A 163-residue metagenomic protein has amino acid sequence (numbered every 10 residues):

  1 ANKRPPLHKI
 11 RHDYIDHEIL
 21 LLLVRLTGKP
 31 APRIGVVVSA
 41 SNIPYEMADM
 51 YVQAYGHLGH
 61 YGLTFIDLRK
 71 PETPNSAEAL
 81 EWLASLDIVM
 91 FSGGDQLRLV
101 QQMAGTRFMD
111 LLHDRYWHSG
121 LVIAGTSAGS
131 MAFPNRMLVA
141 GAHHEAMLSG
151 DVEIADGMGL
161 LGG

Functional and structural regions predicted by a protein language model:
A1-R98: Extended, subdomain-level signal for the structured scaffold at the beginning of enzyme domains
S92, R98-G163: Class I SAM-dependent methyltransferase SAM-binding "motif I" and its flanking Rossmann-like core
